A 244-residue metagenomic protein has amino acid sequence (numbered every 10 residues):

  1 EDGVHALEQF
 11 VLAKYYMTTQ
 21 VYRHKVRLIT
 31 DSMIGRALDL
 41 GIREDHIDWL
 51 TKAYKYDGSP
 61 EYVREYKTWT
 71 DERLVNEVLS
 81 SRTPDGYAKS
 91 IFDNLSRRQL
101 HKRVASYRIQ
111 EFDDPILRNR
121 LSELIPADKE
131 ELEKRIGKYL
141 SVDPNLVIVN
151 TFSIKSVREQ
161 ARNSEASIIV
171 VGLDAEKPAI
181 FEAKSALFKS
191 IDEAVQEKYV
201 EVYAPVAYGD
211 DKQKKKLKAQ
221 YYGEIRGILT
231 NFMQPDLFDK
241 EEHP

Functional and structural regions predicted by a protein language model:
E1-P244: Histidine-centered, transition-metal-coordinating active-site segments
